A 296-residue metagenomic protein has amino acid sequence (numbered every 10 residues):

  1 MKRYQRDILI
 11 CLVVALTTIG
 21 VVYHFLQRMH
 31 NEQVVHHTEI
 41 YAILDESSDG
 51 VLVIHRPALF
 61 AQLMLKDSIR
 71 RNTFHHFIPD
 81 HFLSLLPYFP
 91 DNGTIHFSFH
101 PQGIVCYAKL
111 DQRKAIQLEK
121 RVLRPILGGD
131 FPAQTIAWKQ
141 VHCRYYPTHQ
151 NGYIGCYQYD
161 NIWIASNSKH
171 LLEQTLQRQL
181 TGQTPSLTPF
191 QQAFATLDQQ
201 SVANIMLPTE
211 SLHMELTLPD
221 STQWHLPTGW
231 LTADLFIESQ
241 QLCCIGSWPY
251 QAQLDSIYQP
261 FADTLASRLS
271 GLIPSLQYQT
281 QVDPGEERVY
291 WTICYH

Functional and structural regions predicted by a protein language model:
M1-Q5: Short, Lys/Arg-rich N-terminal segment immediately upstream of the first membrane anchor
D7-Y145, Q191-D220, Q241-H296: Structural boundary/hinge residues at secondary-structure and domain interfaces
F99, A137, C156-Y159, I237: Generic beta-strand structural signal
F131, V141, Q150-G152, W230: Short beta-strand-initiation
P147-P219, W224: A conserved glycine-rich beta-strand in the N-terminal activation segment of trypsin-fold
N161, L226-T228, S239-Q241: Coil-to-beta-strand transition motifs
P227, L231-T232, P249: Long, compositionally biased intrinsically disordered regions
L231-L235, P274: Generic low-polarity alpha-helical segments
